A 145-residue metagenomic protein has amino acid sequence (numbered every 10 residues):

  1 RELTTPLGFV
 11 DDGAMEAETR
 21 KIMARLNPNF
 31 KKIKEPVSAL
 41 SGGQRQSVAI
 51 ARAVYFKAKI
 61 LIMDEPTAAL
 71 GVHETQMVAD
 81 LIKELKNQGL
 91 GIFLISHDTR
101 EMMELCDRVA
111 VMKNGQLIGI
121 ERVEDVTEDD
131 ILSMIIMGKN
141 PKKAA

Functional and structural regions predicted by a protein language model:
R1-A145: Glycine-rich phosphate-binding loops of nucleotide-dependent enzymes
